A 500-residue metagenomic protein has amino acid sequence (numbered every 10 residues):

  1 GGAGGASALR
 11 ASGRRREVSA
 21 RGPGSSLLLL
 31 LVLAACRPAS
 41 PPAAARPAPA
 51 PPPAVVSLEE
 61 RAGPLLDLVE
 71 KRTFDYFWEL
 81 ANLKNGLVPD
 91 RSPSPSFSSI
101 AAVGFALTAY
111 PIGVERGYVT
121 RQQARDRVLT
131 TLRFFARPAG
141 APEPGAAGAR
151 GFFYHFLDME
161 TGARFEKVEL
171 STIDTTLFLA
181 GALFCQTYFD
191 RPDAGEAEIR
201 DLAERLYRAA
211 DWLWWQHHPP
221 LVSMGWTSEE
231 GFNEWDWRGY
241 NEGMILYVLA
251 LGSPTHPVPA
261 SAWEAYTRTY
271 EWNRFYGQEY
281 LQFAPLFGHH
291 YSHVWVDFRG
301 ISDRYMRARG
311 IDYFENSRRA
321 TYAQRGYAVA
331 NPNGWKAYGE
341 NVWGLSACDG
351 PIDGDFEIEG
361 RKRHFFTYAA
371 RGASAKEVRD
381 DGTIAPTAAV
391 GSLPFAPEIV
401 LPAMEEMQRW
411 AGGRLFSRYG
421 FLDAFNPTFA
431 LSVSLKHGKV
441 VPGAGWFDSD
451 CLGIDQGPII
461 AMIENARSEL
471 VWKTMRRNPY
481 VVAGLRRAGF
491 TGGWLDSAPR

Functional and structural regions predicted by a protein language model:
G1-G24: Compositionally biased, low-complexity flexible segments
L27-L28: Sec-dependent signal peptide hydrophobic core
L33-A35: C-terminal motif of bacterial Sec signal peptides marking the signal peptidase cleavage site
R37-A39: Bacterial signal peptide processing site
P41-P53: Mature N-terminal, pre-catalytic/accessory segment of carbohydrate-active enzymes
P51-R500: Ser/Thr/Asn(+Pro)-rich, low-complexity disordered segments
